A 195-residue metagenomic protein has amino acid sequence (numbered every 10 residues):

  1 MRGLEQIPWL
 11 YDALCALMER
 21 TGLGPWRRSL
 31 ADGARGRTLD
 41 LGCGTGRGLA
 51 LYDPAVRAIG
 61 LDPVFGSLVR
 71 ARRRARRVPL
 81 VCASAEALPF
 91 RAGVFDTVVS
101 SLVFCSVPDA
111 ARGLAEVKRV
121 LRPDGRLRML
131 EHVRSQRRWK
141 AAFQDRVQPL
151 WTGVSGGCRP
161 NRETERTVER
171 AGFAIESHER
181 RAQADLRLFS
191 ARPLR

Functional and structural regions predicted by a protein language model:
M1-R35, R47-G48, R70, Q144-W151: Conserved class I S-adenosyl-L-methionine
E5, L14-L17, L130-A182, L188: C-terminal alpha-helical "lid/dimerization" subdomain adjacent to the S-adenosyl-L-methionine
L39-D40, G44-A87: Class I SAM-dependent methyltransferase SAM/SAH-binding core
E86-V98: A short acidic, Gly/Pro-enriched loop at the edge of an enzyme's catalytic core that lines a small-molecule cofactor
T97-D109: A short SAM/SAH-binding and catalytic strip from SAM-dependent methyltransferases
A111-P123: A short glycine-rich, Lys/Arg-flanked "PGG" loop and its adjoining helix->strand segment in the class I
L188-R195: C-terminal lobe and adjacent flexible extensions of AdoMet/dcAdoMet transferase-like proteins
